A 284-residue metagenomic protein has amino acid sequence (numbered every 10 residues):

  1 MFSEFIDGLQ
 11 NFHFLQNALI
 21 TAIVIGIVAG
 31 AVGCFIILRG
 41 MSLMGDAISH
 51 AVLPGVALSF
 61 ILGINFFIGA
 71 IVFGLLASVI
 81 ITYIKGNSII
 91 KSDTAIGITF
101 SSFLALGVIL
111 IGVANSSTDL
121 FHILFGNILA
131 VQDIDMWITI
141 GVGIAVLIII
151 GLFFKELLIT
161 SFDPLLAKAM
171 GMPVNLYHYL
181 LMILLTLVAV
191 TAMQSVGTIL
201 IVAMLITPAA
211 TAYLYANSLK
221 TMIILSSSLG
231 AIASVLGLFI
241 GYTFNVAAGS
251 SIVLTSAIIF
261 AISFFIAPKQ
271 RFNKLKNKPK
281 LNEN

Functional and structural regions predicted by a protein language model:
F2-N17, S88, I96-K155: Transmembrane helix-bundle core of multi-pass membrane transporters and related energy-transducing complexes
E4-H13, I27-L38, G55-N65, L158-L166 (+2 more regions): Short juxtamembrane and helix-loop transition motifs at transmembrane-helix boundaries in membrane proteins
A18, F66-G74, D93-G97, D135 (+4 more regions): Loop-to-transmembrane alpha-helix initiation sites
I23, I27-A31, V72-I80, L106 (+5 more regions): Generic alpha-helical transmembrane segments of integral inner-membrane proteins, especially permease/transport modules
C34-S116, Y213-I224, G241-F244: Short loop segments and helix-boundary regions at transmembrane helix junctions of multi-pass inner-membrane proteins
M136-P208: Helix-loop-helix "hairpin" substructures at the membrane interface of multi-pass membrane proteins
I201-S250: Transmembrane alpha-helical segments in multi-pass inner-membrane proteins
V246-N284: Cytosolic-side transmembrane-helix boundaries in multi-pass membrane proteins
